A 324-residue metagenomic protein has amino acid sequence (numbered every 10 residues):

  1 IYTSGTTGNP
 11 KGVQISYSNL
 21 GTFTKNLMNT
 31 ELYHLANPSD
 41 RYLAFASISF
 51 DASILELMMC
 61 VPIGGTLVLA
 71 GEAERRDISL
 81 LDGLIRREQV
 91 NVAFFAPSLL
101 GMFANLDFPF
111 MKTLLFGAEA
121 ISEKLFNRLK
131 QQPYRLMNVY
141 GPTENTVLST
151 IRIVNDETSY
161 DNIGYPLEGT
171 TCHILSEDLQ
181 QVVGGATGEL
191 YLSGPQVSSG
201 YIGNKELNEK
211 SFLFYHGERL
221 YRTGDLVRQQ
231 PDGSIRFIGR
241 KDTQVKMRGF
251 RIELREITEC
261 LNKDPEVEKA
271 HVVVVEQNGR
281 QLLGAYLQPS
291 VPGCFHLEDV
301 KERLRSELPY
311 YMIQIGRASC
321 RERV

Functional and structural regions predicted by a protein language model:
I1, L20, R135-N138, I153-R323: AMP-dependent adenylate-forming
I1-G184, E189-S198, E218-Y221, Q244-V245 (+1 more regions): Motif- and composition-driven signal specific to adenylation
